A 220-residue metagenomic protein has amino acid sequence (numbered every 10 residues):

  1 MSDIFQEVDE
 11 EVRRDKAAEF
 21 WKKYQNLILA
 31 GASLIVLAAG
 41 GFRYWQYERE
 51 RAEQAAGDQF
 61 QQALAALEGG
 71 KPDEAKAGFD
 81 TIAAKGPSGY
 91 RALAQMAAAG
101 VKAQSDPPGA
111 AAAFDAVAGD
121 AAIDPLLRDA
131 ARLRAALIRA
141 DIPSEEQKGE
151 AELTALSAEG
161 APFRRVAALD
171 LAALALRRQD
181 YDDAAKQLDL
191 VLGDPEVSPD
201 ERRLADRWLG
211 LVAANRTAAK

Functional and structural regions predicted by a protein language model:
M1-I4, A66, L192: Membrane-proximal soluble domains of inner-membrane proteins
M1-L34, A55: N-terminal positive-inside, membrane-proximal cytosolic segments immediately preceding the first
E10-R14, P72, R216: Onset of an N-terminal alpha helix
S33-L37, A97: Hydrophobic alpha-helical targeting segments used for export or membrane insertion
A38-D58: Transmembrane signal-anchor/signal-peptide helices with a preference for the extracytoplasmic
E53-L93: Short extracytoplasmic
G89-Q95, G100-K220: Soluble extracytoplasmic domains of inner/organellar membrane proteins
